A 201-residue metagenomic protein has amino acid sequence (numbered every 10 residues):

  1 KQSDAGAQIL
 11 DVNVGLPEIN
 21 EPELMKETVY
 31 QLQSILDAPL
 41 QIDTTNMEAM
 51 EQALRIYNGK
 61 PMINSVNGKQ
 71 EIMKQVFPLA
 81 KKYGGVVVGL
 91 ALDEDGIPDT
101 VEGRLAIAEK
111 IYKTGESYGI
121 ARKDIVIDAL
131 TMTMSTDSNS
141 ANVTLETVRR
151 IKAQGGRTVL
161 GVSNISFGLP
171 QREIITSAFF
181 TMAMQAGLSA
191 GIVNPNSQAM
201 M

Functional and structural regions predicted by a protein language model:
K1, N67-Q75, V101-K110: Glycine-rich anion/phosphate-binding loops
K1-N13, L32-Q33, I56-N58, V87-D99: Gly-rich Lys/Arg/Thr-decorated short loops/hinges at beta-loop-alpha junctions or inter-strand turns that position
S3-A38, A129-S138: Glycine-rich, proline-tolerant flexible connector loops at the mouths of alpha/beta enzymes
S3-D4, Q52-Y57, Q75-G85, S117-I120: Acidic (Asp/Glu)-rich catalytic clusters
D11-L16, A38-N46, P61-Q70, N139: Catalytic beta/alpha-barrel core
N20-N58, A141, L145-L160: Alpha-helix-loop-beta-strand connector modules within alpha/beta enzyme cores
K82-M201: Catalytic alpha/beta core domains of metabolic enzymes, predominantly
